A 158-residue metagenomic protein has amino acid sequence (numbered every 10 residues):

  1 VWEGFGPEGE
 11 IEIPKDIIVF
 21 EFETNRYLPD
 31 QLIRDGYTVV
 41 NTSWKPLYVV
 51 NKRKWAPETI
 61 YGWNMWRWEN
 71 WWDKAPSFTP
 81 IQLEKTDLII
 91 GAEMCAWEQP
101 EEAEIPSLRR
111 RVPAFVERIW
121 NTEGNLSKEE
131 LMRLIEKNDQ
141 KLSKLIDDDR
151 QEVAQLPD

Functional and structural regions predicted by a protein language model:
V1-D158: Substrate-binding groove of N-acetylhexosamine-processing glycoside hydrolases
